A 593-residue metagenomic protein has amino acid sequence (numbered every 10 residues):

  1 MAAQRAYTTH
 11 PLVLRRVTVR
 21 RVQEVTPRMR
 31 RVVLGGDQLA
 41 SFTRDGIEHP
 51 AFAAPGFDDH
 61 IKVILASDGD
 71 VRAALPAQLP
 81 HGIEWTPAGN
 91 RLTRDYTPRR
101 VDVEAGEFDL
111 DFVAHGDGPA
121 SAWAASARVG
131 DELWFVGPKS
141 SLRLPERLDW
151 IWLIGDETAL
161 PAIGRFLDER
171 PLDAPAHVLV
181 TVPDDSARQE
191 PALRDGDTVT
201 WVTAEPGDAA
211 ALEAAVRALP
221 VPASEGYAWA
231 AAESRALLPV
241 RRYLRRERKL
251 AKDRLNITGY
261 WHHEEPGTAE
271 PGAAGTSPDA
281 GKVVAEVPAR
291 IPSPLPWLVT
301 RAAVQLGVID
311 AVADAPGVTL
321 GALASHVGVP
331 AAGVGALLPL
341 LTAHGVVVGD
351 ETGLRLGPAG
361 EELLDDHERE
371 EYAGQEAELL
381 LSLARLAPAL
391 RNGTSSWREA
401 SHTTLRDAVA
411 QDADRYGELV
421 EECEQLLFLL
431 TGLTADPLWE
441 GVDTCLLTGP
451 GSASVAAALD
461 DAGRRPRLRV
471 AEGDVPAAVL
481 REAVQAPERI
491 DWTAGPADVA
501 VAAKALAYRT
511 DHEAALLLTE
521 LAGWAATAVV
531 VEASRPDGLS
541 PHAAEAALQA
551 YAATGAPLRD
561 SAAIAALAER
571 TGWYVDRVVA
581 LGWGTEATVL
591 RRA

Functional and structural regions predicted by a protein language model:
M1-D95, V101: N-terminal extension/subdomain marker
I61-E146: FAD-binding FR-type
G116-A230: FNR/FR-type flavoprotein reductase catalytic core
V182-D185, R248-G275: Short, flexible loop segments at boundaries between secondary-structure elements
E265, T276-G321, S325-A332, S454 (+1 more regions): Alpha-helical subdomain
G335, L340-D443: Conserved Class I S-adenosyl-L-methionine-dependent methyltransferase catalytic core
T444-A494: Class I SAM-dependent methyltransferase SAM/SAH-binding core
